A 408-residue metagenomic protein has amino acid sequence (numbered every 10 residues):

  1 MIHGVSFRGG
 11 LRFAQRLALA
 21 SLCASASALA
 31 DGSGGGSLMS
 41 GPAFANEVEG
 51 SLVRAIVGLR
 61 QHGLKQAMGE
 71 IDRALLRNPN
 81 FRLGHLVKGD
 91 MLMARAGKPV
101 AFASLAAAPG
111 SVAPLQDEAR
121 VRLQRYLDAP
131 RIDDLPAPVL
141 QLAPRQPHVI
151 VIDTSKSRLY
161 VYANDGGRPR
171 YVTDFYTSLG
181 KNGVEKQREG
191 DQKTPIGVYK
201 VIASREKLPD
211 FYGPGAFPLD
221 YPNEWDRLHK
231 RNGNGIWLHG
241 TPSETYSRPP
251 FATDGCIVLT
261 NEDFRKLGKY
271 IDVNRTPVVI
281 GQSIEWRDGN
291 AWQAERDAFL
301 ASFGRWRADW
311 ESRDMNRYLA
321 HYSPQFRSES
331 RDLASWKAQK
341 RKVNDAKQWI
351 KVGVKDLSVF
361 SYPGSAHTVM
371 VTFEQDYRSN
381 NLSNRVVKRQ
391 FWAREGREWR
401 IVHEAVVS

Functional and structural regions predicted by a protein language model:
A55, E295-R313, H321: Short, aromatic-enriched amphipathic alpha-helices that serve as compact interaction elements
L76, K193, E206-G304: Exported/periplasmic cell-wall-interacting domains
L92-L135, W349-V352: Alpha-helical linker/edge segments of TPR/alpha-solenoid repeat scaffolds and analogous pre-/post-domain helices
Y126-W237, P242-P249: Gly/Pro-biased beta-strand-loop elements
R341-R389: Surface-exposed, charged secondary-structure patches
N384-S408: Short beta-strand edge/turn micro-motifs at domain boundaries
